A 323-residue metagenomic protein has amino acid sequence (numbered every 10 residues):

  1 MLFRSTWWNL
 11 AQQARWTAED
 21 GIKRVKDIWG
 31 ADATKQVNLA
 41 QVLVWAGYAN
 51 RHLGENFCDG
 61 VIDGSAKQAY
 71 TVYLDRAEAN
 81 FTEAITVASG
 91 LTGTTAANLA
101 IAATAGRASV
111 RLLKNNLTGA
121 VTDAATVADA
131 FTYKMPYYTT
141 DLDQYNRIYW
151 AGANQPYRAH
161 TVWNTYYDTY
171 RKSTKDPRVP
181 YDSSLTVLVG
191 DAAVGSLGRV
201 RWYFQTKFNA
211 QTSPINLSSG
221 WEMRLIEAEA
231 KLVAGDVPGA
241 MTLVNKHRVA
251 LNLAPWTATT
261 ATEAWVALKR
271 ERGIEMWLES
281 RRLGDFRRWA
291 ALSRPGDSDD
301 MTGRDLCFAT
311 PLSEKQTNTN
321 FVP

Functional and structural regions predicted by a protein language model:
M1-N56, G60, A69, E83-G93 (+2 more regions): Conserved, well-structured interaction surfaces
S5, E78, N116-W221, L253 (+7 more regions): Hydrophobic-face positions in mid-chain alpha helices that act as interaction patches
V25, W29, F57, F81 (+4 more regions): Alpha-helical junction/boundary sensor with strong preference for TPR arrays
N38, W45, H52, L99 (+5 more regions): "A position-specific structural signal for the A-helix of alpha-solenoid helical repeats
